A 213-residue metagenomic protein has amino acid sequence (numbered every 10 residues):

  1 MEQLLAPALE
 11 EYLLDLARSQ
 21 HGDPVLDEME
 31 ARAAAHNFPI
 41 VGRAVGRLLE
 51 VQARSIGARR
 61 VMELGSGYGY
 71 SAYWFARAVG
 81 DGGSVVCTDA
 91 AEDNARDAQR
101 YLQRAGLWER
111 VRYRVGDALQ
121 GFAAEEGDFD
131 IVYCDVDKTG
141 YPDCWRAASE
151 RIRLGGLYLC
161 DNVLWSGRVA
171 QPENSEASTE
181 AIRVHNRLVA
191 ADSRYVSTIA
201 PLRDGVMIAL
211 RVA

Functional and structural regions predicted by a protein language model:
M1-I131, K138-L159, V163-A213: A short alpha-helical cap/connector motif
